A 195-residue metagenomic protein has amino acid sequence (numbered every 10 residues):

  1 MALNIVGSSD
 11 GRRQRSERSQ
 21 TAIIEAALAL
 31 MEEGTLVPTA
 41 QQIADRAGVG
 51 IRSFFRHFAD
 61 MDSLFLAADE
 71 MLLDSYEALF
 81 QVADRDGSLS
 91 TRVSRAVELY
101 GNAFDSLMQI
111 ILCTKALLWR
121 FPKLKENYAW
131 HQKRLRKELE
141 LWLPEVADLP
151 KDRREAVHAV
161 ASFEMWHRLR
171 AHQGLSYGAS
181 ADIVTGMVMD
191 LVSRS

Functional and structural regions predicted by a protein language model:
M1-V37, Q41-R46, S63: Basic, helix-initiating cap at the start of DNA-binding domains
G7, A29-P38, D45, L66-A96: Amphipathic alpha-helical linker/stalk segments
R18, L30-M31, F58, S63-L72 (+2 more regions): Alpha-helical DNA-contacting segments of helix-turn-helix folds
Q20, I51-R52, D62, Y177: The DNA-contacting recognition helix of HTH DNA-binding domains and analogous helical DNA-recognition elements
G48-F58: Short hydrophobic/aromatic patch on the recognition helix
D69, F80-Q81, N102-E126, H167-R168: Amphipathic alpha-helical segments used for helix-helix packing
N102, S106, P122-E155, D182 (+1 more regions): Amphipathic alpha-helical packing segments from all-alpha helical-bundle domains
R154-S176, D190-S195: Amphipathic C-terminal alpha-helical segment
